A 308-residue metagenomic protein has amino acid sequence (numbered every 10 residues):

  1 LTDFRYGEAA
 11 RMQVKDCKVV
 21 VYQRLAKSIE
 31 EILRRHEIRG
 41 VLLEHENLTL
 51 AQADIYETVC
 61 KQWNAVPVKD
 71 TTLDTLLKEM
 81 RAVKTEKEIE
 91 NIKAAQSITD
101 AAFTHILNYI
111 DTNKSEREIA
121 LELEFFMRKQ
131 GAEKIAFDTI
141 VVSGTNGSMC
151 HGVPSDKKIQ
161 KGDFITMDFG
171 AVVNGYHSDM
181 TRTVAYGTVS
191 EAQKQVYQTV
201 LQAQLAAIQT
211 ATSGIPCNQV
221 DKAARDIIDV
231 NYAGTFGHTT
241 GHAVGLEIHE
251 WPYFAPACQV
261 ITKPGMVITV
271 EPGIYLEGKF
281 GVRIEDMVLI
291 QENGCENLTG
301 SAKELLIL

Functional and structural regions predicted by a protein language model:
L1-L308: Active-site neighborhoods and metal-handling regions in enzymes and metal-associated proteins
